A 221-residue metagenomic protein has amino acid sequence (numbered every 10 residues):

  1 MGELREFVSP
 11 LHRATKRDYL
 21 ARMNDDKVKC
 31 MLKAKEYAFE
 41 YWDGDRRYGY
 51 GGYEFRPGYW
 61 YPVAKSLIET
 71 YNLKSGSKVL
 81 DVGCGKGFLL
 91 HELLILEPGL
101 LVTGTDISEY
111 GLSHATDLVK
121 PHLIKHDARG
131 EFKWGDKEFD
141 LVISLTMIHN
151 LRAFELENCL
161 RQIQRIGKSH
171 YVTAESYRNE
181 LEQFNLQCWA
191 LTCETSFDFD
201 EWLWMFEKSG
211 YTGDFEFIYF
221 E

Functional and structural regions predicted by a protein language model:
M1-Y71, K78-G135, L151-R165, S169-E221: Class I (Rossmann-like) S-adenosyl-L-methionine-dependent methyltransferase catalytic domain, capturing the SAM-binding
I143: A conserved beta-strand element that flanks and buttresses the S-adenosyl-L-methionine
M147: Hydrophobic adenine-recognition pocket in adenosine-nucleotide-binding enzymes
